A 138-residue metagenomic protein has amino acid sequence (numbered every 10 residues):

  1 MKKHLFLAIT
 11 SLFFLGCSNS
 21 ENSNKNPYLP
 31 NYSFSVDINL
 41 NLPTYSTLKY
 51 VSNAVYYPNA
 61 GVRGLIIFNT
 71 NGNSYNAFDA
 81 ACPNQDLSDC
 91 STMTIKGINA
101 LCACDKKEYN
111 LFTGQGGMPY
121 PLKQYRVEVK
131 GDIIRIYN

Functional and structural regions predicted by a protein language model:
M1-H4: Positively charged n-region of N-terminal signal peptides that target proteins for export
L7-A8: Sec-dependent N-terminal signal peptides
F13-G16: C-terminal motif of bacterial Sec signal peptides marking the signal peptidase cleavage site
S20-G97, N110-L111, K123-N138: N-terminal pre-ligand scaffold of iron-sulfur
C82, C102-C104: Short cysteine clusters
C104-P119, I133: Extracellular/periplasmic metallocenter environments
